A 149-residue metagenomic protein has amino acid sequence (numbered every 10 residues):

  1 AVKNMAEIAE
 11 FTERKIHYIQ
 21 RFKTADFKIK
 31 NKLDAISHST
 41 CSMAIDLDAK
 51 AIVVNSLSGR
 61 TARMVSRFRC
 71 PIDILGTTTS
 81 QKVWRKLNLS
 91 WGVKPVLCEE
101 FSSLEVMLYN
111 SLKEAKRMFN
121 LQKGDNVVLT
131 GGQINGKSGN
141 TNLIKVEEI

Functional and structural regions predicted by a protein language model:
N4-C41: Long, charged amphipathic helices and adjacent flexible linkers at domain junctions
A6-I16, A44, R69, W91 (+3 more regions): Structural signal for hydrophobic packing residues in well-ordered secondary-structure cores of soluble enzyme domains
R14-A25, K50, N55, L121-D125: Flexible, glycine/charged-enriched surface loops at secondary-structure junctions
S37, K50-V53, S58-R63, R67-D73: Conserved mixed alpha/beta catalytic, RNA-binding, or beta-rich assembly cores of soluble enzyme, regulatory
K50-V53, I72-L75, V93-V96, D125-V128 (+1 more regions): Structural motif
T61-R63, R69-V106: Nucleotide-binding motor/catalytic cores of P-loop/tubulin-like NTPases across gene-expression machines
K94-C98, Y109, K113-E114, T141-E148: Beta-strand/loop-dominated core regions that host nucleotide or nucleotide-derived cofactor-binding catalytic loops
L108, F119-T130, I134, T141-E147: C-terminal binding/interaction regions
